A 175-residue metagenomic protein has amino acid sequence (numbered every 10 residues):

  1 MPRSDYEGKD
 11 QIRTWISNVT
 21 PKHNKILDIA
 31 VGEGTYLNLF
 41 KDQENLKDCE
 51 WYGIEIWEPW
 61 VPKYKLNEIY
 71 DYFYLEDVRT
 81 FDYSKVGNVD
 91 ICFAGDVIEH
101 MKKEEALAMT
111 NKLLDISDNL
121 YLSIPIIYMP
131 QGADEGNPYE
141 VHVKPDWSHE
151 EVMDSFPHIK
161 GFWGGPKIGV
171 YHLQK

Functional and structural regions predicted by a protein language model:
M1-G87, E104-T110, G136-D154, G161-Q174: Conserved N-terminal segment of class I S-adenosyl-L-methionine
T80, I127-Y128: A short acidic, glycine/proline-enriched capping/turn motif at secondary-structure boundaries, especially helix N-cap
F93: A conserved beta-strand element that flanks and buttresses the S-adenosyl-L-methionine
V97-H100: Hydrophobic adenine-recognition pocket in adenosine-nucleotide-binding enzymes
L113: Class I S-adenosylmethionine-dependent transferase superfamily signal
S117-I127: Conserved beta-strand signature within the Rossmann-like core of class I S-adenosyl-L-methionine
M129-D134: A short acidic, helix-capping loop that chelates divalent metal ions and anchors anionic groups
